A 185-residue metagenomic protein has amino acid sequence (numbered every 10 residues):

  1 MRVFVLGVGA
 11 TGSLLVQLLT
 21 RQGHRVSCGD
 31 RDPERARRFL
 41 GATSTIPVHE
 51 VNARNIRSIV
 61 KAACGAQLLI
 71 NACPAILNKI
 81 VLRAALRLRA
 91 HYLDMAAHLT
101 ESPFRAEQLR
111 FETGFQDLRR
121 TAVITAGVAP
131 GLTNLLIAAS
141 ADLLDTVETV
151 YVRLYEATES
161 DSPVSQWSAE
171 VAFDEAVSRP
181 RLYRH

Functional and structural regions predicted by a protein language model:
L6, D142-H185: Active-site-lining helix/loop region of Rossmann-like oxidoreductase modules
T11: Hydrophobic/small residue at the entry helix of a nucleotide-binding pocket
L19: Aromatic pocket-lining residues of Rossmann-like dinucleotide-binding sites
D32-R35: Helix N-cap at the beta1-alpha1 junction of Rossmann-like dinucleotide-binding domains, i.e., the first residues
V51-G65, L77: Conserved Rossmann-fold cofactor-binding substructure of NAD(P)-dependent oxidoreductases
S58, N71-A84: Beta-loop-alpha module in the N-terminal Rossmann-like domain of NAD(P)-dependent dehydrogenases, especially those
A63, Q67-A72, Y92-L93: N-terminal Rossmann-like NAD(P) cofactor-binding module of classical short-chain dehydrogenase/reductase
A96-T121: Rossmann-fold NAD(P)-binding glycine/threonine-rich loop
